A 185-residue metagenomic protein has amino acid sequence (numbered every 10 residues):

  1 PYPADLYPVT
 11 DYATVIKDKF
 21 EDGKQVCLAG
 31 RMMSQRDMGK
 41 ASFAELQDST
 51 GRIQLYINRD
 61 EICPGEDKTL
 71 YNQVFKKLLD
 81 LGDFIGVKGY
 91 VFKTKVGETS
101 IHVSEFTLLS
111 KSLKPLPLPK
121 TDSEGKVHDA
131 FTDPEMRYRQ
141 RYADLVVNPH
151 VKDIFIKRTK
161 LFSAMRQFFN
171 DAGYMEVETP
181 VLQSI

Functional and structural regions predicted by a protein language model:
P1-I185: Class II aminoacyl-tRNA synthetase catalytic cores and aaRS-like
